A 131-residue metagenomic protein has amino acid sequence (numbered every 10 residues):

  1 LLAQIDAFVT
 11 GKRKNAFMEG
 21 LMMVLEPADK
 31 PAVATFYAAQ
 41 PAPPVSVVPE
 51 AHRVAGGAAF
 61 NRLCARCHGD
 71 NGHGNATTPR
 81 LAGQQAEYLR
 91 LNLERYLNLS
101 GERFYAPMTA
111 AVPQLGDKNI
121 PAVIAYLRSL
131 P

Functional and structural regions predicted by a protein language model:
L1-N15, E19-L25, G57, G72-N98 (+2 more regions): Gly/Gly-Pro-rich "capping" loops immediately C-terminal to redox-active cysteine motifs in periplasmic/lumenal
F8, F36-Y37, F60, Y96 (+1 more regions): Conserved hydrophobic/aromatic "anchor" residues that stabilize well-ordered secondary structure elements
N15-M18, K30, Y105-M108, I120: A general structural signal for well-ordered alpha-helical segments in protein cores
M23-V45, E87, A111-P131: C-terminal capping alpha-helices of c-type cytochrome domains
A32-F60, T77-P79: Electrostatic cytochrome c docking/interface patches
A38-A39, C67-H73, N98, R128-S129: Detector for the c-type heme attachment site
V48-H73, Q85, K118: Sequence/structural segment immediately N-terminal to covalent heme-attachment motifs in c-type and related
G101-R103: Conserved donor-nucleotide binding/catalytic region of nucleotide-linked donor-dependent transferases
